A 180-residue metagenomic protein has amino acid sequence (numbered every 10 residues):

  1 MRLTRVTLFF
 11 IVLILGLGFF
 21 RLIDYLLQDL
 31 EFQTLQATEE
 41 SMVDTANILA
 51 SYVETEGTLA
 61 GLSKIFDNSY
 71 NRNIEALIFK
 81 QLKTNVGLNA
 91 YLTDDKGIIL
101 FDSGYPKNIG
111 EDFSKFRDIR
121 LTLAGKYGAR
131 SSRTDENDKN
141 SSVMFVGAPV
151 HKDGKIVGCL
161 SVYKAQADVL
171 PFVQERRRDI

Functional and structural regions predicted by a protein language model:
M1-L26: Extreme N-terminal signal-anchor transmembrane helix of membrane signaling/transducer proteins, especially in bacteria
I14-L17, Y25-S51, S69, E175-D179: Juxtamembrane membrane-water interface segments immediately C-terminal to a transmembrane helix
Q36-R72, D95-L100, G104-Y105: Extracellular/periplasmic ligand-binding regions of membrane signal-transduction receptors
F66-R72, I98-L100, G104-N140: Extracytoplasmic/periplasmic sensor domains and loops in membrane signaling proteins
L77-I99, Y127: Short N-terminal helix-loop-first-beta-strand/juxtamembrane motif that initiates sensory/input modules
E136, H151-D153, S161-R178: Helix-start (N-cap) segments at beta->loop->alpha junctions that couple sensory/regulatory domains to adjoining helices
K139-P149: A short beta-strand signature within small-molecule sensing/ligand-binding domains used in signal transduction
I156: Glycine-rich acetyl-CoA-binding "A-motif" of GNAT/NAT acetyltransferases
